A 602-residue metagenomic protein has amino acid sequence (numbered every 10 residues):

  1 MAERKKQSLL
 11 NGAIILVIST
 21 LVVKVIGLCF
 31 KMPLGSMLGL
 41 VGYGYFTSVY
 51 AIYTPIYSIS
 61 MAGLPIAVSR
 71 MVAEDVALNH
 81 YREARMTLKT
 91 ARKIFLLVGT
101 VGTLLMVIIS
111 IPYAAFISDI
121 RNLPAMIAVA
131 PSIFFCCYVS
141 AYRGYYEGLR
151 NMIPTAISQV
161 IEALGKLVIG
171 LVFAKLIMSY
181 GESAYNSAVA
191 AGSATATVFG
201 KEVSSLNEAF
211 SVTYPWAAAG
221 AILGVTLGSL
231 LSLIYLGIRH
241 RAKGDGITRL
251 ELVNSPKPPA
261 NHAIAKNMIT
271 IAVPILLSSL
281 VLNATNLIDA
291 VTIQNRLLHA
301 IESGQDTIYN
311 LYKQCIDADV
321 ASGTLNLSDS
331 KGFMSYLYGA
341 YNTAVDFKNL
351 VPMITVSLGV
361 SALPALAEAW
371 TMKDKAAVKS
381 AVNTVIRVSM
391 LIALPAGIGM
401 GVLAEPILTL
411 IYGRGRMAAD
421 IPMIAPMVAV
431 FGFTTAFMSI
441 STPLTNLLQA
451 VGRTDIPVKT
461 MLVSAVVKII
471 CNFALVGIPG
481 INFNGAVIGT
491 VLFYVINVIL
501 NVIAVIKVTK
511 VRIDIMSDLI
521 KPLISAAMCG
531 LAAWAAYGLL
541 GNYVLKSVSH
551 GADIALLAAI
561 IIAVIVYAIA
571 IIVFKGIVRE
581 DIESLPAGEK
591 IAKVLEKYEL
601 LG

Functional and structural regions predicted by a protein language model:
M1-I26, R82, M86, S255-I275 (+2 more regions): N-terminal membrane topogenesis motif
S8-S69, T103, V107, I133 (+2 more regions): Signature of the first transmembrane helix
L34-P55, Y214-A219, A263-I271, Q294-K348 (+1 more regions): Interfacial/gating helices of multi-pass transporter permease domains
A62-A77, A344, T355-D374: Helix-loop junctions and terminal segments of transmembrane helices in multi-pass membrane transport/translocation
I111-V129, G401-T435, K546, H550: Interfacial segments at transmembrane-helix termini and the short loops linking adjacent helices
C137-S158, F433-V463: Membrane-interface junctions at transmembrane-helix termini in multi-pass inner-membrane proteins
I153, L164-I238, D455, A465-V502 (+3 more regions): Membrane-interface helix-loop junctions in multi-pass transport and translocation proteins
Y537-G602: Membrane-proximal transmembrane or re-entrant/amphipathic helices at the cytosolic face
